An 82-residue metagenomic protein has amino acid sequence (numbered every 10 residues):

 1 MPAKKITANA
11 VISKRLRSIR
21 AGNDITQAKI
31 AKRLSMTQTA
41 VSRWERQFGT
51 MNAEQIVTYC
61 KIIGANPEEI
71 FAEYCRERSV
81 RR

Functional and structural regions predicted by a protein language model:
M1-G22: A short, Lys/Arg-rich alpha-helix, primarily the initiator
M1-T7, K61, E69-R82: Short, charged recognition helix plus adjacent turn of helix-turn-helix-like nucleic-acid-binding domains
K14, D24-I25, M51-E54: Residue-level signal for the short linker/turn that defines the boundary of a DNA-recognition helix
A21, S35, R46-F48, C75: Residue-level detection of the helix-turn-helix DNA-binding "recognition helix"
D24-R43: Short alpha-helical DNA-recognition segment
F48-C60: Short, basic-rich loop-to-helix N-cap that marks the start of a DNA-contacting helix
